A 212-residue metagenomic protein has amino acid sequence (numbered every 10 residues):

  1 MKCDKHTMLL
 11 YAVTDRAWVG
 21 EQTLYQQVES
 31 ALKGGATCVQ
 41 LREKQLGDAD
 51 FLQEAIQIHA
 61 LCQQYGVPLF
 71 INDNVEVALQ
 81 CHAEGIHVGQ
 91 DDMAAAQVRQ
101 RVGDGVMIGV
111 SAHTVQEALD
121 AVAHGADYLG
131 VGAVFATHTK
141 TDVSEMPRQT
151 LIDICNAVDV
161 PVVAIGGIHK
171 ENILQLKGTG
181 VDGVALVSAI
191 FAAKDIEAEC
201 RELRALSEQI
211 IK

Functional and structural regions predicted by a protein language model:
M1-M93, Q100-Y128, V143-M146, D153 (+4 more regions): Conserved N-terminal beta1-alpha1 strand-loop-helix module at the mouth
H138-D142: Short, glycine/charged-rich beta-strand-loop motifs at protein surfaces that mediate ligand recognition and catalysis
I165, V187: Short hydrophobic "strand-cap" motifs at the C-terminus of beta-strands
T179-G183: Internal alpha/beta core interface subdomains
